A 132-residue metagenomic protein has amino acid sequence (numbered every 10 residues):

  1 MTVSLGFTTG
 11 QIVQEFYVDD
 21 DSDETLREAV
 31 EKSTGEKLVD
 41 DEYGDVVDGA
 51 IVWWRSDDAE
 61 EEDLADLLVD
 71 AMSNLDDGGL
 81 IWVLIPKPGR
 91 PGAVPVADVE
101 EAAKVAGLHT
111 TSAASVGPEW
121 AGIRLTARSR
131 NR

Functional and structural regions predicted by a protein language model:
M1-R132: S-adenosyl-L-methionine-dependent methyltransferase catalytic core, i.e., the SAM/SAH-binding region
